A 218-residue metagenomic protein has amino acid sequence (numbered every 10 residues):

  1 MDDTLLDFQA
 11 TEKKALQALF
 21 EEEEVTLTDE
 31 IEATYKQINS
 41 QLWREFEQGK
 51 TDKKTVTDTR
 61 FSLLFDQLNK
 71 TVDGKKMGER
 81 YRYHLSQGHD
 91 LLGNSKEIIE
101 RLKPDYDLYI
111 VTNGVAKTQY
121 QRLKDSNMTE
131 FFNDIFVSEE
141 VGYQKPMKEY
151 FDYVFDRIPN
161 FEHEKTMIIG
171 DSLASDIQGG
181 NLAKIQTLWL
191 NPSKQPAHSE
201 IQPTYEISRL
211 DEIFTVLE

Functional and structural regions predicted by a protein language model:
M1, T112, G170-D171: Active-site flanking residues adjacent to catalytic metal/cofactor-binding acidic residues
M1-Q37: Active-site neighborhood of HAD-like aspartate-dependent phosphohydrolases
A10, V72, E100, A116-E218: Asp-based, Mg2+/Mn2+-dependent phosphohydrolase catalytic module
E12-Q17, K54, D58-S62, A116: An amphipathic alpha-helix signature
E24-T34, Q67-E79, F131: Short, surface-exposed acidic
Q41-E79: A metal-dependent, Asp-based hydrolase signature
L42-E47, L85, T118, P196-S199: A short acidic, helix-capping loop that chelates divalent metal ions and anchors anionic groups
K54-D58, K75-I110: Short, acidic loop-to-helix structural element flanking the phosphoryl-transfer center in phosphate-processing enzymes
